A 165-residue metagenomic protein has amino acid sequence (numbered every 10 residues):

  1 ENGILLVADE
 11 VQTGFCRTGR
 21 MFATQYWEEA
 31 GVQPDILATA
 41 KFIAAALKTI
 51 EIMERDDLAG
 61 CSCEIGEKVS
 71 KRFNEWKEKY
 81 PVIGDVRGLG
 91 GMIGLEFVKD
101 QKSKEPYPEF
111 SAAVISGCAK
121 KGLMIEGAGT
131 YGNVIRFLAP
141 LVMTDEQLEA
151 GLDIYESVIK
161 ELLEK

Functional and structural regions predicted by a protein language model:
E1-K165: Conserved N-terminal phosphate-binding loop of PLP-dependent enzymes in the Aspartate aminotransferase
